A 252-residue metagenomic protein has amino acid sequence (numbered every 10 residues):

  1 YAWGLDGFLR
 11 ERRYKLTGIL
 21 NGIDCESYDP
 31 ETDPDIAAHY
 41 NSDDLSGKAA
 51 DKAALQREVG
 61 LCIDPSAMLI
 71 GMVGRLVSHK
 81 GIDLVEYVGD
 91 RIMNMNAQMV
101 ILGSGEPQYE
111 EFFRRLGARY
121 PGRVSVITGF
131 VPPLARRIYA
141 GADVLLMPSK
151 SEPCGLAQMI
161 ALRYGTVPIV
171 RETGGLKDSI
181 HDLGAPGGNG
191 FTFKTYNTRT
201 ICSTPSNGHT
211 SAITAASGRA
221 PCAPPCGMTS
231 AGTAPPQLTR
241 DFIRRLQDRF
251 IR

Functional and structural regions predicted by a protein language model:
Y1-R252: Catalytic cores of nucleotide-sugar-dependent glycosyltransferases that transfer UDP/GDP/TDP-activated
